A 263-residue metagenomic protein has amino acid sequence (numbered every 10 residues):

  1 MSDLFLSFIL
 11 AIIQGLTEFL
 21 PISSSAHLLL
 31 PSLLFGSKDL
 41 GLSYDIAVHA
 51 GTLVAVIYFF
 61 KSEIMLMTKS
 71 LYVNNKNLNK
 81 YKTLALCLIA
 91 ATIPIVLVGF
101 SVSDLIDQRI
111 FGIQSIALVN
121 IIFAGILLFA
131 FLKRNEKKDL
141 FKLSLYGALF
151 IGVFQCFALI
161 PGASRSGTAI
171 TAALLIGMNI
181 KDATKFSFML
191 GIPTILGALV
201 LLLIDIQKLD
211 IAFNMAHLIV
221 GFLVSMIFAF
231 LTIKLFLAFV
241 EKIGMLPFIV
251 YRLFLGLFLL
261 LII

Functional and structural regions predicted by a protein language model:
M1-I263: Multi-pass membrane proteins that catalyze or facilitate reactions on polyprenyl-/lipid-phosphate substrates and their
